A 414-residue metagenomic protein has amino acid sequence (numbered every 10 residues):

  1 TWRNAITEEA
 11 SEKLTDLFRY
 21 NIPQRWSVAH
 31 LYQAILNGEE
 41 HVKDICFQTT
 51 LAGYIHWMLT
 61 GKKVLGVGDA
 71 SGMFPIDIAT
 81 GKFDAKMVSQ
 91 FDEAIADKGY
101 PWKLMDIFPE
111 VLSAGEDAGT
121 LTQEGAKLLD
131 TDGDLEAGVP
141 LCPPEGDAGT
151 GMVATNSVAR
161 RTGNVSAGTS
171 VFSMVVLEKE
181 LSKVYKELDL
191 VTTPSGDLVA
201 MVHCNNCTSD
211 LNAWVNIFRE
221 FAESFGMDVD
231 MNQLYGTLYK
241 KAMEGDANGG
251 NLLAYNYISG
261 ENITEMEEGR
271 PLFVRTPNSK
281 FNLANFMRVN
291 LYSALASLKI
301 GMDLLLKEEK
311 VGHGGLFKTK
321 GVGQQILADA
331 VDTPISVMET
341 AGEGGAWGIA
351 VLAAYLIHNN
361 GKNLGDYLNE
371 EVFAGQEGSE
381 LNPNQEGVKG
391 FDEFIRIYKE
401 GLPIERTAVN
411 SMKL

Functional and structural regions predicted by a protein language model:
T1: Short glycine-rich, Thr/Ser-proximal phosphate-binding strand/loop in the N-terminal lobe of ATP-dependent enzymes
N4: Carbohydrate-associated surface elements
E8-L65, F74-P101, G115-V311, L316-L414: Active-site core segments that coordinate phosphate-bearing ligands/cofactors across diverse enzyme families
D69: Dinucleotide-binding Rossmann-like beta1-alpha1 core, especially the glycine-rich loop that anchors the ADP
